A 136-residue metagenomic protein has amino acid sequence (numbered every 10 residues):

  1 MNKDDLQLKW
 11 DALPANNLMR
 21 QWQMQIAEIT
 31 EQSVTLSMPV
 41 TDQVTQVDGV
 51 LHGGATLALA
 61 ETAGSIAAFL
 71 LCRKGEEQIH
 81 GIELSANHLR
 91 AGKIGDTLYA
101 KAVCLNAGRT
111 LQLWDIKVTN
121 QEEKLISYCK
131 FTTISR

Functional and structural regions predicted by a protein language model:
M1-R136: Terminal targeting signals and extreme-terminal segments of soluble enzymes
